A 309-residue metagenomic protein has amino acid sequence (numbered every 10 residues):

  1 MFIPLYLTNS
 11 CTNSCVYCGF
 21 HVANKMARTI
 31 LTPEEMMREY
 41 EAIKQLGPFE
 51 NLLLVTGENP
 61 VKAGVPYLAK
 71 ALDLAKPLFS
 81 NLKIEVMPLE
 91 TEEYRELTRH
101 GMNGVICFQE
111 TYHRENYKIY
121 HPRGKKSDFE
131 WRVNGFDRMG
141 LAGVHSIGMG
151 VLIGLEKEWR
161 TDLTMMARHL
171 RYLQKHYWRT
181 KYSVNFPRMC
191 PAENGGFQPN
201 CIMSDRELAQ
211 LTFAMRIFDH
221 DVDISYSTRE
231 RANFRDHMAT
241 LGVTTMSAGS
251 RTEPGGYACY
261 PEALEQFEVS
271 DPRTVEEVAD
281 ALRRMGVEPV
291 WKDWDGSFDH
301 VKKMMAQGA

Functional and structural regions predicted by a protein language model:
M1-N24, R28-V55, N103: N-terminal pre-triad scaffold of radical SAM enzymes
C15, L54, C107, M139 (+3 more regions): Conserved, mostly hydrophobic/aromatic
G19, N51-L53, I106, G148 (+2 more regions): Conserved beta-strand positions in the central sheet of alpha/beta enzyme cores
A23-I30, V61-P66, Y117-F129, W159 (+2 more regions): Glycine-rich tight-turn/loop motif centered on a GG-T
L46-F136, L141, S146, L155-E156 (+1 more regions): Conserved SAM/AdoMet-binding glycine-rich loop
L52, N59-K62, P122-G124, G135-D162 (+2 more regions): Conserved strand-turn element in the central/C-terminal portion of the radical SAM core barrel that lines
E90-R99, H145, L155-R171, R231-L241: Catalytic cores of alpha/beta
T164, K175-A309: Auxiliary Fe-S-binding modules of radical SAM enzymes
